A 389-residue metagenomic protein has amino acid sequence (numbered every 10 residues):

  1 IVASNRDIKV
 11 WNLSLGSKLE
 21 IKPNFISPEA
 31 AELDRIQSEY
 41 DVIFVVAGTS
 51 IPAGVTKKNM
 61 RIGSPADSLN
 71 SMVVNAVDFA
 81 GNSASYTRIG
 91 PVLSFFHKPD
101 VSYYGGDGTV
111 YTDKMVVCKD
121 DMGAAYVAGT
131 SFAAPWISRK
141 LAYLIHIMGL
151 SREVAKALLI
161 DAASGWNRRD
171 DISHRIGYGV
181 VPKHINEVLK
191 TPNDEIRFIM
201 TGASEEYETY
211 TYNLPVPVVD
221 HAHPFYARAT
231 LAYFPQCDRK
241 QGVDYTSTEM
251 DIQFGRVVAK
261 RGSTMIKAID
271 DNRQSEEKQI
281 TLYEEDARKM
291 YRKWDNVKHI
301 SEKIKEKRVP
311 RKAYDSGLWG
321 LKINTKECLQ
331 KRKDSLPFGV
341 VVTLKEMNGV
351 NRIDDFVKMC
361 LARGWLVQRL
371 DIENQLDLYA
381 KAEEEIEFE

Functional and structural regions predicted by a protein language model:
I1-S64, A128, F132: Substrate-binding/access-modulating region of protease and related hydrolase catalytic domains
S17, G48-P52, V77-F79, D107 (+1 more regions): Acidic, glycine-rich active-site loops and adjacent beta-strand->loop/helix elements that engage anionic groups
D41, S68-N70, L93-K98, I147-L158 (+1 more regions): Subtilisin-like serine protease catalytic core
R61-A142: Extracellular S/T/G-rich loop segment that most often corresponds to the catalytic His/Ser-adjacent loop
H146-Y226: C-terminal subdomain of the subtilisin-like protease fold in secreted/lumenal serine endopeptidases
L189-T201, S263-K312, C328-K331: Extended, solvent-exposed segments with strong compositional bias
Y226-K293: Extended low-complexity, serine/threonine- and proline-enriched intrinsically disordered segments
Y245-V258, P310, D315-E389: C-terminal edge strands of extracellular/lumenal beta-sandwich accessory domains
